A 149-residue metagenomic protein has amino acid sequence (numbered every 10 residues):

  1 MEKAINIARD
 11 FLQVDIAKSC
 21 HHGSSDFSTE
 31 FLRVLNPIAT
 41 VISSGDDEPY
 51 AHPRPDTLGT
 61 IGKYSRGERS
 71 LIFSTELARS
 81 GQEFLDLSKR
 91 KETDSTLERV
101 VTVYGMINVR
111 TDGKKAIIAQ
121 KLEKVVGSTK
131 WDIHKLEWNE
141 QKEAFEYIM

Functional and structural regions predicted by a protein language model:
M1-T60: Active-site-proximal loop/helix segments of hydrolase catalytic cores
A39, D46-M149: Binuclear metal-ion centers of metallo-dependent hydrolases, dominated by the metallo-beta-lactamase
